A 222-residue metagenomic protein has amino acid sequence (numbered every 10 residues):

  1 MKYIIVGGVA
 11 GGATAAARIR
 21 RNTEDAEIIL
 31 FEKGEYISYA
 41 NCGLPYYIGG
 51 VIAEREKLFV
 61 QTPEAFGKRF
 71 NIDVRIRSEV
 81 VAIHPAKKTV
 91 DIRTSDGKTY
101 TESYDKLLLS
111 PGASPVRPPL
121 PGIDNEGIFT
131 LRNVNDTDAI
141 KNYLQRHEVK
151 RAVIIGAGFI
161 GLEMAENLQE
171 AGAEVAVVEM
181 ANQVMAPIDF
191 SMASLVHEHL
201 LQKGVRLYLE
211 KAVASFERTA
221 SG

Functional and structural regions predicted by a protein language model:
M1-D73, A165-S191: Beta1-alpha1 glycine-rich phosphate/pyrophosphate-binding loop at the start of Rossmann-like nucleotide-binding domains
M1-I4, E64-A152: FAD-binding core/adjacent interface of flavoenzyme oxidoreductases
G7-A10, R132-N133, I155-G158: Glycine-rich Rossmann-fold phosphate-binding loop(s) that bind the pyrophosphate of adenine dinucleotide cofactors
A15-A16, A40, P85, P118-L120 (+2 more regions): Short glycine-/acidic-enriched loop or helix-start segments at secondary-structure transitions that form or flank
D25, R69, R75-T94, E102 (+1 more regions): A Rossmann-like FAD-binding core segment of flavoenzymes
I28, F66-G67, I140, F159 (+1 more regions): Generic structural signal for conserved hydrophobic packing positions in ordered secondary structure
L30-E32, I76, S110, T130 (+2 more regions): Hydrophobic residues in well-ordered beta-strands that form the structural core
F129, A157, M185: Glycine- and other small-residue-rich loops at beta-strand/loop junctions that grip anionic moieties
